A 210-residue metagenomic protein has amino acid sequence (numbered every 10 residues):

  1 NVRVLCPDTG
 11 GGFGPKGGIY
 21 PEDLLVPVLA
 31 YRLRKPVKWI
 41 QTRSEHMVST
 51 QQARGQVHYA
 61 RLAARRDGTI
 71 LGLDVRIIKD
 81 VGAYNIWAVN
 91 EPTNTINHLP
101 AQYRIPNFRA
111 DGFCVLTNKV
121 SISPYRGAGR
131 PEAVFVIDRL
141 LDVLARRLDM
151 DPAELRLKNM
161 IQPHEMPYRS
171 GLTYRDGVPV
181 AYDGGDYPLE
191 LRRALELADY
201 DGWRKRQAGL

Functional and structural regions predicted by a protein language model:
N1-L210: Structural alpha/beta core scaffold segments of enzyme domains
